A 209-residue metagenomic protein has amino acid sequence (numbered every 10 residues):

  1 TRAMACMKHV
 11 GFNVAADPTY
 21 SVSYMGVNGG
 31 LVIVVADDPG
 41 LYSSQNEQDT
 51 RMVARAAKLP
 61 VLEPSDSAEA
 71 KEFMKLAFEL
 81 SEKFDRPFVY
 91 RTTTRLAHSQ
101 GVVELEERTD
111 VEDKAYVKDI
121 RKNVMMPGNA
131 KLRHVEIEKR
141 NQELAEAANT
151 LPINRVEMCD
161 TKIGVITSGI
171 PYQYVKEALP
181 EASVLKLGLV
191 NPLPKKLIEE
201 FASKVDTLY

Functional and structural regions predicted by a protein language model:
T1-E82: Thiamine diphosphate
P64-L208: Flexible, low-complexity linker and terminal segments
